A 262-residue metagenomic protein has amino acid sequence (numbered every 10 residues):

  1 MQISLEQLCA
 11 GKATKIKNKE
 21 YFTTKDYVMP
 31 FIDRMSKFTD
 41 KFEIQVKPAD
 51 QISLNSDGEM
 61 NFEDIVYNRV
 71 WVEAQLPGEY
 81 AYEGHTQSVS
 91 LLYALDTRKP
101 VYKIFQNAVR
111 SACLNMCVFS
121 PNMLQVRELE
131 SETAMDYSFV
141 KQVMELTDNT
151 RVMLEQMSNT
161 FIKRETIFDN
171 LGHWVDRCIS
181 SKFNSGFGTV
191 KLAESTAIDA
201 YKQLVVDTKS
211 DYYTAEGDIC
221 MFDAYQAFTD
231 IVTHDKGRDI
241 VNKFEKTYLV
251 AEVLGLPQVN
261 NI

Functional and structural regions predicted by a protein language model:
M1-D33, D40-E43, K47-D57, S195: Feature for intrinsically disordered/low-complexity regulatory segments and propeptides
V46, I65-I262: Intrinsically disordered, low-complexity regions enriched in serine/threonine
G58-E63: A cross-family detector of function-defining hotspots
